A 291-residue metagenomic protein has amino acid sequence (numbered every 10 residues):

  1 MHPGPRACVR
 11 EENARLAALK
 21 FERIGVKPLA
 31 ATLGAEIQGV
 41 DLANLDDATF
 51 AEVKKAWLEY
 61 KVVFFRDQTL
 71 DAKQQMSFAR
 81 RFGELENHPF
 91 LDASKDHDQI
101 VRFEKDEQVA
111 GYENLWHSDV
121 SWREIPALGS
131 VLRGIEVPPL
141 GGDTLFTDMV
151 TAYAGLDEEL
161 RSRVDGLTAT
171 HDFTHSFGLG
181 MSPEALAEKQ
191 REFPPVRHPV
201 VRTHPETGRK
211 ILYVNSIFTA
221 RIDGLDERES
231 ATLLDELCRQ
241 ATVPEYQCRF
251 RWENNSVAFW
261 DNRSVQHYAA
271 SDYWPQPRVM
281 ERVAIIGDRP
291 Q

Functional and structural regions predicted by a protein language model:
H2-V257, N262-Q291: Non-heme Fe(II) oxygenase catalytic core, chiefly the N-lobe of the double-stranded beta-helix
